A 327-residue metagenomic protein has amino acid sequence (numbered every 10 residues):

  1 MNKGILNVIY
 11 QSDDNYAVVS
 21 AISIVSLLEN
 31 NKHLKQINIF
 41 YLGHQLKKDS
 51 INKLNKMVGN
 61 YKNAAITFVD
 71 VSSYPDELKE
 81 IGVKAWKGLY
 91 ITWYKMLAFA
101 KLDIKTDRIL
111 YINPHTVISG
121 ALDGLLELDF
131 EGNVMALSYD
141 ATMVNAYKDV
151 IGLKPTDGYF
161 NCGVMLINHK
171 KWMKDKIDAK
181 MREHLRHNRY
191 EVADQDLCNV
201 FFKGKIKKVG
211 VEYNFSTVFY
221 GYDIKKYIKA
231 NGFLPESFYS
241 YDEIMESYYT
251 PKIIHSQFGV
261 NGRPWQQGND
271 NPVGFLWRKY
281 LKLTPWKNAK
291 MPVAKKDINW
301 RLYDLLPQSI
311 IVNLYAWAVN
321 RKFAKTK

Functional and structural regions predicted by a protein language model:
M1-S12, V19, D178-K327: A glycosyltransferase accessory/donor-loop signature
A17-K32: Histidine-anchored nucleotide/phosphate-binding helix
N31-F40, I66: Short loop->beta transition adjacent to catalytic acidic/histidine clusters or analogous donor-positioning motifs
I37-Q45, A136-S138: Short internal beta-strands
M57-A100: Active-site-proximal specificity loops/subdomain of glycosyltransferases
S72-P75, I91-M143, Y159, L166-I167: GT-A fold catalytic core of metal-dependent nucleotide-sugar glycosyltransferases, centered on the diacidic
M135-K154, N269-D270: A short, conserved beta-to-alpha structural element at the edge of catalytic cores that scaffolds binding
V164-K176: Conserved nucleotide-sugar donor-binding and metal-coordinating catalytic region shared by glycosyltransferases
